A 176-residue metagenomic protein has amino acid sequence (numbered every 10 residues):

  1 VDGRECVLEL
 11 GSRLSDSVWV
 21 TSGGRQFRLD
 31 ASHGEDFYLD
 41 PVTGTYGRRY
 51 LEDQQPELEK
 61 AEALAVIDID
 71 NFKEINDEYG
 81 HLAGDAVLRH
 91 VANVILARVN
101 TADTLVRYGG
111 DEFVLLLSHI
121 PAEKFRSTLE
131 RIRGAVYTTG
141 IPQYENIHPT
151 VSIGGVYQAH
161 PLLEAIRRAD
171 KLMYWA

Functional and structural regions predicted by a protein language model:
V1-R25: Short loop/turn elements at sensory-signaling interfaces that couple input to output
S15-W19, A31, R49, K73: Charged alpha-helical signal-transmission linkers that cap and connect PAS-family sensory domains
R28-D53: Amphipathic HAMP/coiled-coil signal-transducing linker helices that couple sensory inputs to cytosolic output domains
G47-A63, D70-N100, V106-G110, V114-L115 (+3 more regions): Conserved long alpha-helical elements within nucleotide-processing catalytic cores of c-di-GMP signaling and class III
L105, S152-A176: Cyclic nucleotide signaling catalytic output domains
R107, V136-G154: Catalytic core regions of nucleotide second-messenger enzymes
L116-S118, V156: Short hydrophobic/aromatic beta-strand micro-patches that form the beta-sheet surface supporting nucleotide- or nucleic
H119-I120, H160: Hydrophobic/aromatic docking surface of two-component receiver
